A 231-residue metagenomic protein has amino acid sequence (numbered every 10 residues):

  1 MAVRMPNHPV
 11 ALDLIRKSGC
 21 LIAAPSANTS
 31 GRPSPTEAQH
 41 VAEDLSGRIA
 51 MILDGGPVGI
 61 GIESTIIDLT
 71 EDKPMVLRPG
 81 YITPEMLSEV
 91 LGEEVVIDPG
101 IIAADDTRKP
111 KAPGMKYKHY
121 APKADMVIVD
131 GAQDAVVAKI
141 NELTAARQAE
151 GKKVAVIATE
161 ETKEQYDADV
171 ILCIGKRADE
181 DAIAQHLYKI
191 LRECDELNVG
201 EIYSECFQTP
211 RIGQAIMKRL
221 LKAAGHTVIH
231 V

Functional and structural regions predicted by a protein language model:
M1-V231: Active-site-adjacent structural elements in enzyme catalytic cores
